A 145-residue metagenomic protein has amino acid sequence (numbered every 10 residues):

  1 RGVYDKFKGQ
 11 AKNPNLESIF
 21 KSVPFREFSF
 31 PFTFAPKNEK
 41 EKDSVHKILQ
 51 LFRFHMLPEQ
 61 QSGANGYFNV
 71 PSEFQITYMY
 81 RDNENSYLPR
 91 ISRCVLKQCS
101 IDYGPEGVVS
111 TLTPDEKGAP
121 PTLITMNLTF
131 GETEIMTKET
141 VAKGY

Functional and structural regions predicted by a protein language model:
R1-Y145: Acidic, Ser/Thr- and Gly-enriched intrinsically disordered low-complexity segments
